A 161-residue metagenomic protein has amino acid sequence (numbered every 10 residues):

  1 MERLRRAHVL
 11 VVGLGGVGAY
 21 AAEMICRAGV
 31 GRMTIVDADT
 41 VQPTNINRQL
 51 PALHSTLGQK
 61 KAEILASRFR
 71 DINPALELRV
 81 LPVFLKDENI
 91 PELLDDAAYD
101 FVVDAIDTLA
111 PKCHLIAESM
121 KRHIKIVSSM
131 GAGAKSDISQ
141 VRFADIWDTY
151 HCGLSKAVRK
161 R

Functional and structural regions predicted by a protein language model:
M1-R161: Adenine nucleotide-associated cytosolic modules
